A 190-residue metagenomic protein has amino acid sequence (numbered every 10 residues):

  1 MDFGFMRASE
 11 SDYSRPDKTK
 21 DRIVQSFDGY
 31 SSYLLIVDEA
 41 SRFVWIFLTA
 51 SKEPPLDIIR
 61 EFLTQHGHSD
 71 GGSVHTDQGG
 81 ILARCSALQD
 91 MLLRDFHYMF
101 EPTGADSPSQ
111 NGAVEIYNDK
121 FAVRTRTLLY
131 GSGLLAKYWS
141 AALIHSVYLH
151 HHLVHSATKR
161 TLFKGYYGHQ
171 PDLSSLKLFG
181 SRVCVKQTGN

Functional and structural regions predicted by a protein language model:
M1-V123, G168-N190: Retroviral integrase
T125-S132: Short amphipathic alpha-helical interaction patches enriched in hydrophobic/aromatic residues with interspersed Lys/Arg
G133-G189: Charged, gly/pro-enriched flexible loop segments at helix/strand junctions
